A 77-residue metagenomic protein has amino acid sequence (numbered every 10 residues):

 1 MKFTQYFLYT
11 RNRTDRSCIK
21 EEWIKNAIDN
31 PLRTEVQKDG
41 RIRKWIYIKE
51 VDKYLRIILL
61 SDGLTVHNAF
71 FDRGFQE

Functional and structural regions predicted by a protein language model:
M1-E77: Ribonuclease/tRNase effector modules and their secretory precursors
